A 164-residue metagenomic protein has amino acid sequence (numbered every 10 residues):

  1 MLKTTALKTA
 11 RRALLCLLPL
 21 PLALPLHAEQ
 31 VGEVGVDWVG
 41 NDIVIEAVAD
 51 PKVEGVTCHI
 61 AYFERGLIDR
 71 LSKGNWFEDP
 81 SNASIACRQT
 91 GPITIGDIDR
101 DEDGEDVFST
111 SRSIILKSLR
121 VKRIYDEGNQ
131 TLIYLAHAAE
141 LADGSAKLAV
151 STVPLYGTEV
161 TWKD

Functional and structural regions predicted by a protein language model:
M1-K8: N-terminal secretory signal peptides that target proteins for export/translocation
R12-A23: Bacterial N-terminal signal peptides
L24-A28: Sec/Tat signal peptide C-region and signal peptidase I cleavage site
Q30-E46: Short N-terminal segments immediately surrounding and downstream of signal-peptide cleavage
G40, V53-G55, N82: Extracytoplasmic
N41-V48, R70-N75: Short, intrinsically disordered, charge-biased short linear motifs at domain edges
T57-E127: Mature extracytoplasmic domains of secretory-pathway proteins
G128-D164: C-terminal partner/receptor-binding element of secreted or periplasmic proteins
